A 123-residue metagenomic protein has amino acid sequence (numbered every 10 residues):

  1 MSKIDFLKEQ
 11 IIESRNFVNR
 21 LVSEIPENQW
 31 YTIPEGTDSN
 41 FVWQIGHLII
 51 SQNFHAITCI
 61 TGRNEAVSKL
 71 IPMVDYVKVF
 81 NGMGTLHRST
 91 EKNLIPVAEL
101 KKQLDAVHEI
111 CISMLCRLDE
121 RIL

Functional and structural regions predicted by a protein language model:
M1-E13, Q29-S51, R88-K102: Alpha-helical scaffold segments that form or flank carboxylate-/histidine-based iron centers
M1-F6, F54-E109, M114, R121-I122: Short, helix-capping/interhelical loops that line the mouth of catalytic, cofactor-, or ligand-binding pockets
I11, R15-V18, V22, L104 (+1 more regions): Hydrophobic alpha-helical core bundles mediating ligand binding, dimerization, or RNAP-core interactions
N16-F41, I57-V67, R117-L123: Helix-loop segments that flank and shape redox-cofactor active sites
